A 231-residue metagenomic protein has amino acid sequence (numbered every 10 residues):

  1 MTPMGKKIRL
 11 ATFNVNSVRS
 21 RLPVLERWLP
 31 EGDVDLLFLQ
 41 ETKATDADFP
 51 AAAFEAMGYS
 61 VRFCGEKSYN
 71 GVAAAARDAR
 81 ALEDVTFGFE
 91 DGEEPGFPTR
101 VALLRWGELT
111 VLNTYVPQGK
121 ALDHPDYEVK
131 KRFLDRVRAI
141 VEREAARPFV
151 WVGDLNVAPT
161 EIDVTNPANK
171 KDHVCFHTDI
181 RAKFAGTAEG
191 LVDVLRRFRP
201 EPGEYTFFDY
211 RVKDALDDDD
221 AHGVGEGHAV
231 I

Functional and structural regions predicted by a protein language model:
M1-A56, C64, Y69-V72: N-terminal, active-site-proximal structural segment of metallo-dependent hydrolase catalytic domains
K7-S17, E108-D123, V152: Active-site-proximal beta-strand elements of phosphoester/diester hydrolases
L10-N14, L29-A47, V111, I140-E161 (+1 more regions): Active-site beta-strand/loop signature of hydrolases that rely on acidic residues for catalysis
V24-R27, A51-F54, D126-Y127, V164-A168 (+1 more regions): Short, glycine/charged-enriched secondary-structure capping and boundary segments
K43, F49-A121: Structured beta-strand-rich core segments of catalytic domains in phosphoester-bond hydrolases
M57, F133-V230: Metal-dependent phosphoesterases centered on the DNase I-like endonuclease/exonuclease/phosphatase
F89-G92, V116-L134, A168-D172: Surface-exposed cleft-lining segments at the edges of enzyme active sites
